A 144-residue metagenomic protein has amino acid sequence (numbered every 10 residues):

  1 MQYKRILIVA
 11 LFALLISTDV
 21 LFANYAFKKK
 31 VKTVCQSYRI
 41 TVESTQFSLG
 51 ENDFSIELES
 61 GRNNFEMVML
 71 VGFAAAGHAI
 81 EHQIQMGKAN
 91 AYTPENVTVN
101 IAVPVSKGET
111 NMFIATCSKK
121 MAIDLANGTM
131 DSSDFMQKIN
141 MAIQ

Functional and structural regions predicted by a protein language model:
M1, V31-V34, M86-K88: Intrinsically disordered, low-complexity segments enriched in polar/charged residues with Gly/Pro, especially when
M1-I8: Bacterial N-terminal signal peptides that target proteins for export
V9-S17: Bacterial N-terminal signal peptides
L14, F47, K88-Y92: Sterically constrained small-residue positions within well-ordered secondary structures of folded domains
L14, Y38, H82-Q83, G87 (+1 more regions): Short, flexible helical or helix-coil boundary motifs
L21-D53, F113-T116, K120-Q144: N-proximal, solvent-exposed amphipathic alpha-helical segments enriched in charged/polar residues
D53-T110: Mature extracytoplasmic domains of secretory-pathway proteins
